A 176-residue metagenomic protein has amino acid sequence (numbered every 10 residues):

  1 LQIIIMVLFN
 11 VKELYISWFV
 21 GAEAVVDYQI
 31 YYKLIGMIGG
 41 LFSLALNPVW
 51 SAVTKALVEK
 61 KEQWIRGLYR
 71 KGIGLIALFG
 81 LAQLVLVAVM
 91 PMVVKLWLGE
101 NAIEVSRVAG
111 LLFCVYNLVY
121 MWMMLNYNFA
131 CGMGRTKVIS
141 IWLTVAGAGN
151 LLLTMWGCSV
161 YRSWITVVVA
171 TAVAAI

Functional and structural regions predicted by a protein language model:
L1-S51, Y116, Y120-M124: Transmembrane helical elements of multi-pass membrane transporters/channels
M6, K33-G36, K71, N117 (+2 more regions): Residue-level recognition of pore/gate-forming positions within transmembrane alpha-helices of multi-pass
A22-E23, E62-Q63, A88-L118, I165: Interfacial segments at transmembrane-helix termini and the short loops linking adjacent helices
Q29, K61-A77, V85-V89, R107-G110: Interfacial transmembrane-helix starts/ends
I35, G39, F79-V87, Y120 (+3 more regions): Alpha-helical transmembrane segments of multipass membrane proteins
I35, G39-K60, Y69, F129-G132: Helix-loop junctions and terminal segments of transmembrane helices in multi-pass membrane transport/translocation
C114-V145, Y161: Membrane-interface junctions at transmembrane-helix termini in multi-pass inner-membrane proteins
G134-K137, T144-I176: Membrane-interface helix-loop junctions in multi-pass transport and translocation proteins
